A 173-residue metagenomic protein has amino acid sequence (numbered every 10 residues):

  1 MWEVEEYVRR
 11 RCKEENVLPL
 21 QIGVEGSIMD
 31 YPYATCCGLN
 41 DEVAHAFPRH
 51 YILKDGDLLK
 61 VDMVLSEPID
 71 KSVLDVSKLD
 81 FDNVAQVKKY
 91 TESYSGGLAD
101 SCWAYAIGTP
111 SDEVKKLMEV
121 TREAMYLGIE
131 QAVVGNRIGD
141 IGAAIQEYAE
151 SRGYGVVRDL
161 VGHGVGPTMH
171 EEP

Functional and structural regions predicted by a protein language model:
M1-P173: Active-site neighborhoods and metal-handling regions in enzymes and metal-associated proteins
